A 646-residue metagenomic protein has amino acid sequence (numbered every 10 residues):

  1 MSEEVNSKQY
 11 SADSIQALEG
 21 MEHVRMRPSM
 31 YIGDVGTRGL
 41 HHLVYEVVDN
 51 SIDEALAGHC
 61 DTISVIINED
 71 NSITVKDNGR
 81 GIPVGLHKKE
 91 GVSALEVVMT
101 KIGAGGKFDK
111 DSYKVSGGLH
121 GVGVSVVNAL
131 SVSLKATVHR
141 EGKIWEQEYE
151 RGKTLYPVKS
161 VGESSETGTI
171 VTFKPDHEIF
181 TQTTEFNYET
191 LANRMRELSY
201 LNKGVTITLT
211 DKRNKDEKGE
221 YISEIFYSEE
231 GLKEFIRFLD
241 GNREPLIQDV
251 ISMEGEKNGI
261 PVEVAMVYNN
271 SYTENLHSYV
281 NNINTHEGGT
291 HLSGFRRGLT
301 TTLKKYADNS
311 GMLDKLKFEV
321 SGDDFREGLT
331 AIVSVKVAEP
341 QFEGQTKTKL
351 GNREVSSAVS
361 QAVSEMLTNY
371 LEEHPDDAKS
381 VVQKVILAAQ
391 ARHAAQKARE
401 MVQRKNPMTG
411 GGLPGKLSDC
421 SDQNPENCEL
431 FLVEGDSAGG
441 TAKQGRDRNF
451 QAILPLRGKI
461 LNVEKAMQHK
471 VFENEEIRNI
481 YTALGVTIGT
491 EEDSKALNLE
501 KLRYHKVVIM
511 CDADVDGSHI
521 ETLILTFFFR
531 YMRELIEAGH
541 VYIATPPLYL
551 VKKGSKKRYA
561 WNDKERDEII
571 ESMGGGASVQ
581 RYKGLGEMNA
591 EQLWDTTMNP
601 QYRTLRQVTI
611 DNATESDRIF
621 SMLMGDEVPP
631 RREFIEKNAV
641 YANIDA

Functional and structural regions predicted by a protein language model:
M1-S14, M21, Y45, D53-A55 (+12 more regions): GHKL-family ATPase ATP-binding module
M26-Y45: Conserved short strand/loop->alpha-helix "switch" segment adjacent to the catalytic nucleotide/phosphoryl-transfer site
D53-E54, G81-I82, V515-D516: Residues immediately C-terminal
I82-A104: Short conserved segment of the HATPase_c
G85-E90, H291, G322, H469: Conserved, non-catalytic sequence blocks in retroelement Pol enzymes and Pol-derived host proteins
Q390-T409, N424-E429, G440, Q444-R446 (+2 more regions): C-terminal interaction appendages of subunits in large macromolecular complexes
